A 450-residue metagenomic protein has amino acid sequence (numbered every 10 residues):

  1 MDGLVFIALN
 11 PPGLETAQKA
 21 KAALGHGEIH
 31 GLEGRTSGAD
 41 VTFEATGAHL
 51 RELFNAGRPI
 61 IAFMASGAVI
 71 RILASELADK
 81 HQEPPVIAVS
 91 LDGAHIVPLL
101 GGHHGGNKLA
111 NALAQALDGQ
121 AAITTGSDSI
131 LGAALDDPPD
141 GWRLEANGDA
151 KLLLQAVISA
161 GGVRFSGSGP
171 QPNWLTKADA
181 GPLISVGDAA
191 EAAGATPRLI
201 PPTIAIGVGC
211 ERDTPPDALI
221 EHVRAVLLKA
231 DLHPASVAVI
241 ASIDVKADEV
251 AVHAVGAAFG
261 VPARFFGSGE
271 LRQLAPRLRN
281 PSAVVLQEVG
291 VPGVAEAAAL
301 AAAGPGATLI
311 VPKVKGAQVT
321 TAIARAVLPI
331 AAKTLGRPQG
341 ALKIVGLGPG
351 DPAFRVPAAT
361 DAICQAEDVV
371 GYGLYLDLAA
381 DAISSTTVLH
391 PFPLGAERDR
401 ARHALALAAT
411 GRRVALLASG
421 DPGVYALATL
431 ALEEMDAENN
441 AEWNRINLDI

Functional and structural regions predicted by a protein language model:
D2-A74, H253-A254, F259-E296, L300 (+2 more regions): Class I S-adenosyl-L-methionine
T36-V41, G57-M64, P172-L199: Short, well-ordered secondary-structure micro-motifs within conserved domains or adaptor modules
I61, S236-I243, A415: Short glycine-rich phosphate-binding loop at a beta-alpha junction
K80-H103, K108-T124, F265-G269, E434-I450: Short, acidic/small-residue loops that bind anionic groups at enzyme active sites
A110-W174: Conserved anion/nucleotide-ligand pocket segment
V186-E191, R198-L199, E296-I330: C-terminal edge-of-domain segments
P202, I206-L219, V223: Glycine- and Gly-Pro-enriched alpha-helical subdomains that act as flexible, kink-prone "lid/hinge" or packing modules
V223-V237, F354: Phosphate/pyrophosphate-binding loops at sites that engage ATP/ADP/AMP, CoA/4′-phosphopantetheine, polyphosphate
